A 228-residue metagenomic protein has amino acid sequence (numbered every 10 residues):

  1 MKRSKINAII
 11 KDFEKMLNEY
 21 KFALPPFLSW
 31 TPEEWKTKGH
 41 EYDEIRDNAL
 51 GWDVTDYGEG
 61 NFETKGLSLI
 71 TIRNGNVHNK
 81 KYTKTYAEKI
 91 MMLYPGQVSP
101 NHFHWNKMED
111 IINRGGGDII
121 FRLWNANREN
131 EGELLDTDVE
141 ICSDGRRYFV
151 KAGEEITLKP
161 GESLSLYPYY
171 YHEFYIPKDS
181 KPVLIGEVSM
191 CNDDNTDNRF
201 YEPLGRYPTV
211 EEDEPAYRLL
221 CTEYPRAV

Functional and structural regions predicted by a protein language model:
M1-A87, A216-L219, E223: A short, N-terminal "cap"/entry segment at the start of jelly-roll beta-barrel domains of the cupin/DSBH fold
K2-R3, R128-Y148, Y175-V228: Double-stranded beta-helix
H78-A87, V98-D110, R114-G115: A short beta-loop-beta micro-motif enriched in histidine and acidic residues
K89, E109-D110, E154, E162: Short, conserved secondary-structure segments in the cores of folded domains
Y94, A152-D179, I185-M190: Conserved metal-binding segment of the jelly-roll/cupin
Y94-P95, K107-E109, N113-E129, E133-T137: Glycine- and acidic-residue-biased ligand/ion/polar-headgroup-sensing regions
W105, G115, N125-N127, Y170 (+2 more regions): A short beta-strand motif that forms part of the nucleic acid-binding face of small beta-barrel RNA-binding folds
